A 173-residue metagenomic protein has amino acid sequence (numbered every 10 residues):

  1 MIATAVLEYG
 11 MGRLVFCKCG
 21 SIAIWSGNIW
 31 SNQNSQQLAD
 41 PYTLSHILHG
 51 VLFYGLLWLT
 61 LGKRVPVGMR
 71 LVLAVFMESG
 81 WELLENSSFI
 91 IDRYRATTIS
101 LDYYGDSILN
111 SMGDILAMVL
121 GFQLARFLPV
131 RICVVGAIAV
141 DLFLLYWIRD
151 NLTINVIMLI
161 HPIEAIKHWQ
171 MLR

Functional and structural regions predicted by a protein language model:
M1-Y103, I108, M112, V119-R173: Bulky hydrophobic segments
